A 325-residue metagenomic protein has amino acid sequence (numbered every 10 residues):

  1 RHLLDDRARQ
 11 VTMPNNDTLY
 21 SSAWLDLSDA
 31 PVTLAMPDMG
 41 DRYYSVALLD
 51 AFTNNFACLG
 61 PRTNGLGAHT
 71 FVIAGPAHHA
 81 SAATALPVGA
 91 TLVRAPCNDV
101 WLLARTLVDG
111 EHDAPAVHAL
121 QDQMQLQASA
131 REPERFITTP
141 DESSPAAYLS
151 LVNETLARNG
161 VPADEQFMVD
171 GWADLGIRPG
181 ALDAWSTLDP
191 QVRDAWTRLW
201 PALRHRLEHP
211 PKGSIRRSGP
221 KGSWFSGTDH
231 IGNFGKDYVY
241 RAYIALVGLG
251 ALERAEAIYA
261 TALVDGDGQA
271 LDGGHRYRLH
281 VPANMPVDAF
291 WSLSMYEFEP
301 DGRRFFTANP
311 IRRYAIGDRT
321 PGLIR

Functional and structural regions predicted by a protein language model:
R1-R325: A compositional/structural signature for long, glycine/proline-rich flexible linkers and loops on extracytoplasmic
